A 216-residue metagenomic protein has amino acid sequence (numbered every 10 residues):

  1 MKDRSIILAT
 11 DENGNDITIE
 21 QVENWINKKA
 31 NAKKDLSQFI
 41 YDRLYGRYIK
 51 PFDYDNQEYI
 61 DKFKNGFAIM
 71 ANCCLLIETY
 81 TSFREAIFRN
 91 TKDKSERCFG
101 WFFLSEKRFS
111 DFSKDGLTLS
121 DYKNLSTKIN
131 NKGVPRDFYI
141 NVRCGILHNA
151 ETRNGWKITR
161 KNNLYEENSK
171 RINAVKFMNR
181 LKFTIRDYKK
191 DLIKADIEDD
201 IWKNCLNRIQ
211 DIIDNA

Functional and structural regions predicted by a protein language model:
M1, F102, K128: Short, surface-exposed loop/strand segments
K2, T10-D11, N15, V22 (+5 more regions): Intrinsic disorder/low-complexity signal
I6, T10-L36, C73, N90-S95: Helix-loop junctions and short alpha-helical segments
I17-D35, F39-K50, N131-R136, N149-A216: Polyanionic, low-complexity intrinsically disordered segments
K34-Y59, F63-G116: Short, contiguous, well-structured surface segments enriched in hydrophobic/aromatic residues
A71-C74, E78, D137-N141, V175 (+1 more regions): A structural signal for well-ordered alpha-helical segments within the folded catalytic domains of diverse enzymes
K114-G155: Long, charged low-complexity segments
